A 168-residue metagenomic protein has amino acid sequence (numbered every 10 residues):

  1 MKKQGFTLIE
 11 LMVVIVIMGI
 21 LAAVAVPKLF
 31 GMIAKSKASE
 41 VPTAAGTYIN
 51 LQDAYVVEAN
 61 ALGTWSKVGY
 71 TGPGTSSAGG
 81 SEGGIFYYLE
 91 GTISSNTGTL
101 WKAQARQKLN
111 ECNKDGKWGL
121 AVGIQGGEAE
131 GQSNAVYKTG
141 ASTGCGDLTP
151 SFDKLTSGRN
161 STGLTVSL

Functional and structural regions predicted by a protein language model:
M1-K37, V41, Y48: N-terminal single-pass transmembrane signal-anchor helix
G31-G74: Conserved hydrophobic/amphipathic alpha-helical signal-anchor segments
V57-L168: Periplasmic/extracellular, small/polar-rich flexible segments of pilin-like filament-forming proteins
